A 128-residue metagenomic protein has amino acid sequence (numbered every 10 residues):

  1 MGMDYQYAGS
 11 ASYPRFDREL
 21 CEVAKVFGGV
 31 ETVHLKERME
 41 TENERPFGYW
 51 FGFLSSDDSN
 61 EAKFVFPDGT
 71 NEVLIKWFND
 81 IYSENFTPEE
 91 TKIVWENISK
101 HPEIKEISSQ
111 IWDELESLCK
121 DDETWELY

Functional and structural regions predicted by a protein language model:
M1-D113, S117-Y128: Acidic (Asp/Glu-rich) sequence patches and key acidic residues that form negatively charged surfaces used
